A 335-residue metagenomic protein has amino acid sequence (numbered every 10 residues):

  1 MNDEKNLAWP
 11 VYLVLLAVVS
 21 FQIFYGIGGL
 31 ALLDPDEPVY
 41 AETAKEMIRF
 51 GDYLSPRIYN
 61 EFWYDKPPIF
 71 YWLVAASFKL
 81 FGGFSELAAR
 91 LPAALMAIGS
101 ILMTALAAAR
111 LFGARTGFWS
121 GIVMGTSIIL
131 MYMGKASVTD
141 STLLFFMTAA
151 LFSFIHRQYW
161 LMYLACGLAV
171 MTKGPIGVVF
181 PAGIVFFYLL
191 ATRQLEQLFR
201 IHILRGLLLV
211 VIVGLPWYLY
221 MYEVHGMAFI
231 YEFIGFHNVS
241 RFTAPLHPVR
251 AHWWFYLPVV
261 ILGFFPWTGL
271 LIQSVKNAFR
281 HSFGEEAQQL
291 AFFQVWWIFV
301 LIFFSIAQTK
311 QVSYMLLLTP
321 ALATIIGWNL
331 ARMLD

Functional and structural regions predicted by a protein language model:
M1-D335: Membrane-integral, polyisoprenol-dependent glycosyltransferases of the GT-C/oligosaccharyltransferase superfamily
